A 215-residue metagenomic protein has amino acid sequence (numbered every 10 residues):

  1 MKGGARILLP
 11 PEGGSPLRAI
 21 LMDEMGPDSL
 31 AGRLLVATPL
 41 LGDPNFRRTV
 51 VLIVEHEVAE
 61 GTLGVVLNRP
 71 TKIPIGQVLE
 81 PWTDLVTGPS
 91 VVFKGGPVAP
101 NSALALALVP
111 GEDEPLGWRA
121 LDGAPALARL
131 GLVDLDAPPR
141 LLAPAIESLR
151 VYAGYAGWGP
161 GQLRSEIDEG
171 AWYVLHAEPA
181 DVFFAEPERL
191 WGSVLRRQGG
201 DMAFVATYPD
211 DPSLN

Functional and structural regions predicted by a protein language model:
K2-N215: A short aromatic-anchored loop/beta-hairpin motif
